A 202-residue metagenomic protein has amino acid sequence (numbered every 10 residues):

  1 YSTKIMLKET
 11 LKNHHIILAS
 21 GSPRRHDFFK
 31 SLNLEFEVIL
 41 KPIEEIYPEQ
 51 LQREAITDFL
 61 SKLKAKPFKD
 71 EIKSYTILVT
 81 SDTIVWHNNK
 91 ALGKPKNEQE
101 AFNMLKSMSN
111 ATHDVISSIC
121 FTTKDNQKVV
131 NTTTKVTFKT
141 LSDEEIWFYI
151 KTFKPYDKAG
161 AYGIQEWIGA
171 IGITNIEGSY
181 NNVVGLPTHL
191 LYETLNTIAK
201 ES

Functional and structural regions predicted by a protein language model:
Y1-I5: Short, Lys/Arg-enriched N-terminal segments with co-localized hydrophobic residues within the first ~10-30 amino acids
L7, K12-I17, Q52-S202: Anionic-ligand binding patches
L7-L34: N-terminal beta1-alpha1 ligand-phosphate binding loop
G21, K41, K124: Cofactor-binding loop segments of dinucleotide-utilizing enzymes, especially the Rossmann-like FAD- and NAD(P)+-binding
R24, E44-I46, Q127: Surface-exposed, flexible loop/turn segments at secondary-structure boundaries
D27-S31, P48, D70-E71: Short loop/helix-cap segments at secondary-structure boundaries that form the rim of catalytic
E37-Y47: A short beta-strand-loop structural module common to alpha/beta enzyme folds
